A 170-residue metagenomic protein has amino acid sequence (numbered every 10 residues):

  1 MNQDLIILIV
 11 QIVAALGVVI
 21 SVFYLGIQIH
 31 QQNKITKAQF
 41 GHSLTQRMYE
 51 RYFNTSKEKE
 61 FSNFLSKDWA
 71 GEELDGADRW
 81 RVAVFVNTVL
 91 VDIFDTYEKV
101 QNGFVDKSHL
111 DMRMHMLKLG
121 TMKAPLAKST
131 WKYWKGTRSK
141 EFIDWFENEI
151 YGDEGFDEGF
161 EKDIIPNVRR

Functional and structural regions predicted by a protein language model:
M1-L5: Short, strongly hydrophobic alpha-helical membrane anchors
I6-L8, I12, I27, Q31-R170: Amphipathic alpha-helical "stem/stalk" segments
V10-L16, I20-F23: Lipid-exposed faces of alpha-helical membrane segments in multi-pass integral membrane proteins
